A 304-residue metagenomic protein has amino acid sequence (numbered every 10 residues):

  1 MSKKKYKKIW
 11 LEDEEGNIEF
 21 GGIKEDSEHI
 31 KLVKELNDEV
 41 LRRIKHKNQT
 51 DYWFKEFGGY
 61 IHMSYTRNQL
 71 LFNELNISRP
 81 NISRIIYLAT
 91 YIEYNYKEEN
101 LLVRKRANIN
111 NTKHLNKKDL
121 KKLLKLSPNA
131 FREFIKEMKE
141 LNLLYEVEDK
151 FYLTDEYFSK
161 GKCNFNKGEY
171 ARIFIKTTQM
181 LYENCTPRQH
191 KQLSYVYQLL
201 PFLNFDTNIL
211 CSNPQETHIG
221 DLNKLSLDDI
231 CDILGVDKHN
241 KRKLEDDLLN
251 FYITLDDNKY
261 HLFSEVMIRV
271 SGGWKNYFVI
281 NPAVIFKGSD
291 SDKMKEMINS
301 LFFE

Functional and structural regions predicted by a protein language model:
M1-K4, K8, G16-I18, Y94-F151 (+1 more regions): Winged helix-turn-helix DNA-binding recognition segment
M1-N110, F158-L225: Short recognition helix of helix-turn-helix/winged-helix DNA-binding domains
E19, W53-E56, L262, I285 (+1 more regions): Intrinsic disorder/low-structure terminal segments
L32-E35, E39, R43, E74 (+5 more regions): Charge-rich, solvent-exposed alpha-helical interaction surfaces
T90, K122, Q179-E183, P201 (+4 more regions): Charged/polar, solvent-exposed surface patches and flexible loops
Y94-N95, D256, F286-F302: Charged, alpha-helix-forming regions
N116, D149-E169, I268-D290: Short, cationic-aromatic polyanion-contact patches
G161, G168, R242, M294-M297 (+1 more regions): General N-terminal targeting signals
